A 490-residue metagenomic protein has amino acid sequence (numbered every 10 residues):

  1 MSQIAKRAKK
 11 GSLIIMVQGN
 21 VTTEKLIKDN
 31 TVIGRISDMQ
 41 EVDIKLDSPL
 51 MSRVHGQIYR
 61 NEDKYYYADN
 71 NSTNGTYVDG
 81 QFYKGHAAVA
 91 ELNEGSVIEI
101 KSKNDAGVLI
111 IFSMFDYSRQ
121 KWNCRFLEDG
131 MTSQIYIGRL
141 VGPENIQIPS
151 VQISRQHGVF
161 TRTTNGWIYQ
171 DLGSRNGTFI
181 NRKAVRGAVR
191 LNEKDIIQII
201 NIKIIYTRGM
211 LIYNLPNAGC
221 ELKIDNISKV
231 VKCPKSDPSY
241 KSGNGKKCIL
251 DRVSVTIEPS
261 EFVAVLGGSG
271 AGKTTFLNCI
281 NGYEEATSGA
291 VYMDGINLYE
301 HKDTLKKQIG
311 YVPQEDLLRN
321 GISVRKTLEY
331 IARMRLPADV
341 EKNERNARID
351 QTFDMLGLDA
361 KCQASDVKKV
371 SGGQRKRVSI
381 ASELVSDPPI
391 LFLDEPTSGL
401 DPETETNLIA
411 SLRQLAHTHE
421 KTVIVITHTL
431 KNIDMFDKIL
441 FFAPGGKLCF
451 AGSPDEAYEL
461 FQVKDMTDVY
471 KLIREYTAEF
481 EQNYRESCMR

Functional and structural regions predicted by a protein language model:
M1-T73, Q81-V151, T163: Intrinsically disordered, low-complexity acidic Ser/Thr-rich regulatory segments
W167, R175-N176, I180-N181, R186 (+8 more regions): Topological signature of polytopic alpha-helical transporters
N281: Helix-to-loop junction immediately C-terminal to a conserved catalytic motif
N320-P337, R348: Q-loop/switch helix immediately C-terminal to the Walker
I322, V370, E383-L384: ABC ATPase signature
I380-A381, L408: Hydrophobic anchor residue at the start of the ABC signature
V385-P389: A short, proline-enriched helix->beta-strand linker immediately N-terminal to the Walker B motif in ABC-type P-loop
L391-D394: Catalytic Walker B motif of ABC-type/P-loop ATPase nucleotide-binding domains
